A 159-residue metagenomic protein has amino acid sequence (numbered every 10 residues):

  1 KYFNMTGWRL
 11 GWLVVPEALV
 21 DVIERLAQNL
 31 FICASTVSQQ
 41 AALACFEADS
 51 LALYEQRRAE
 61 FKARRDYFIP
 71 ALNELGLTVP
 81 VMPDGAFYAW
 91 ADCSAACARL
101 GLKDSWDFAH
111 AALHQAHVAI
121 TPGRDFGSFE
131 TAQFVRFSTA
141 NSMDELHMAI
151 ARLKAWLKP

Functional and structural regions predicted by a protein language model:
K1-P159: PLP-dependent class I/II
